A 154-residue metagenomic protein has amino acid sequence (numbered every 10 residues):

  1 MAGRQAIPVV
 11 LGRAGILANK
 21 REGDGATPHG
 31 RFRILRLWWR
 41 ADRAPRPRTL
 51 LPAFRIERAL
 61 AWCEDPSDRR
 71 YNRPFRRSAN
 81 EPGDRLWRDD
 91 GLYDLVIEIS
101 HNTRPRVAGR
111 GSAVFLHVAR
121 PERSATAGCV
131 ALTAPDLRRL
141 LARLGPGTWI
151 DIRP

Functional and structural regions predicted by a protein language model:
M1-T126, R138-P154: Cell wall/extracellular polymer interaction/catalysis modules
C129: Short cysteine clusters
L132: A conserved hydrophobic position in a structured secondary element of the catalytic/binding core that shapes
